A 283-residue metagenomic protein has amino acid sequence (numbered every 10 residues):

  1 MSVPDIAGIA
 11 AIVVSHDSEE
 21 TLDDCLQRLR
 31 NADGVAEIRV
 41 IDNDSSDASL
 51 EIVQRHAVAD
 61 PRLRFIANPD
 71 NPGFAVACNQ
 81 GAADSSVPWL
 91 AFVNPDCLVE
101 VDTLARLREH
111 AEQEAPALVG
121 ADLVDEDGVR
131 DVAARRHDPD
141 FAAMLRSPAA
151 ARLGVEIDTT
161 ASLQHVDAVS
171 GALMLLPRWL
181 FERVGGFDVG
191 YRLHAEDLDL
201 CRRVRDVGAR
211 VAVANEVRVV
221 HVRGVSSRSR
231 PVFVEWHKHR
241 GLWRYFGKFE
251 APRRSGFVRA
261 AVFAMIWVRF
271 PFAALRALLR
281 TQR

Functional and structural regions predicted by a protein language model:
Q27-A36: Short, acidic, metal-binding catalytic loop of nucleotide-sugar glycosyltransferases
D42-E51, D70: A conserved acidic beta->alpha catalytic loop
A67-S85: Glycine-rich, basic loop-to-helix element that forms the pyrophosphate-binding segment of sugar-nucleotide handling
L90: Short aromatic/hydrophobic "clamp" motif used to bind/position activated sugar donors
L98-V132: Conserved donor NDP-sugar-binding/catalytic core segment of glycosyltransferases
D138-D167, G171: Short, flexible, basic/aromatic active-site loop/helix in glycosyltransferases
D167-G186, G190-R218: A short, conserved alpha-helix in the catalytic core of glycosyltransferases
R202-T281: Active-site-adjacent helix/loop segment of glycosyltransferases that harbors family-specific signature motifs
